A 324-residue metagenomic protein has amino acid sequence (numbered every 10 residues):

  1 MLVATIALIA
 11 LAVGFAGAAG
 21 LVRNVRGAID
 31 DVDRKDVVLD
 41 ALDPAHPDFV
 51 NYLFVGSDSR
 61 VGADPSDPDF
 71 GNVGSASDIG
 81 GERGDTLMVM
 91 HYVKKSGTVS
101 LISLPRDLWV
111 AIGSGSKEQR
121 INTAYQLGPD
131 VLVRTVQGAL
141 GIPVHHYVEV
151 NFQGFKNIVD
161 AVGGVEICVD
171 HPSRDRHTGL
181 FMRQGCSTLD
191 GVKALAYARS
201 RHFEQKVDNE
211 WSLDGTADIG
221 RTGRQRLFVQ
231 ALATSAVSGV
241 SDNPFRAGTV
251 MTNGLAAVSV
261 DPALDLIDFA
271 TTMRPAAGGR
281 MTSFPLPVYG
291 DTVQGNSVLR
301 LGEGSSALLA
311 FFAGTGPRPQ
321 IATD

Functional and structural regions predicted by a protein language model:
M1-S96: Entry/capping segment at the start of metal-dependent catalytic domains with acidic active-site entry clusters
P47-V50, E82-L87, S96-V99, L104 (+8 more regions): Extracytoplasmic
G62-D67, K117, F245, A257-D324: C-terminal solvent-exposed extensions
S75-I79, E118-Q126, G141-H146, Q184 (+4 more regions): Second-shell loop/turn segments in exported
G80-G84, G115, T123-V131, E149-Q153 (+4 more regions): Soluble non-cytosolic domains of exported or imported proteins
G84-L87, L101, E118, P129-Q137 (+10 more regions): Extracytoplasmic/secreted envelope proteins and their assembly/folding machinery, especially bacterial periplasmic
I121-R183, M273: Amphipathic, coiled-coil-like alpha-helical scaffolding segments used for oligomerization/assembly
D160-S241: Flexible, polar/acidic helix-loop-strand segments at domain edges
